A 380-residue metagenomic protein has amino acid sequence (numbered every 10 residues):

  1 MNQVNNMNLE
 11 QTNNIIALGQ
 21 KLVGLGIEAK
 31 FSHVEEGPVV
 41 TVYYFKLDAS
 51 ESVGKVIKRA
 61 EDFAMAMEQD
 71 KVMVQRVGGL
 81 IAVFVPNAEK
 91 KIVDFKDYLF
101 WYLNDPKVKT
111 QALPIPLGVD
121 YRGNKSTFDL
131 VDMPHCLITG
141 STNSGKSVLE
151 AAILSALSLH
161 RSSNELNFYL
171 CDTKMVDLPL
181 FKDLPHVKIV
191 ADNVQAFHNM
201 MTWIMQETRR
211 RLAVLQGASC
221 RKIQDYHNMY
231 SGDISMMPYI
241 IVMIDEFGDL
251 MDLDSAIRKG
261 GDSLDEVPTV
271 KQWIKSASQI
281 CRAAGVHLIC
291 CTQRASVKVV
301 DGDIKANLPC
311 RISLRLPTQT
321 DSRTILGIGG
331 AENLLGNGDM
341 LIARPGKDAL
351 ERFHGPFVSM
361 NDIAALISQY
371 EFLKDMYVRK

Functional and structural regions predicted by a protein language model:
M1-Q3, A17-H33, P38-K58, D62-A66 (+6 more regions): P-loop NTPase catalytic phosphate-binding loop
M1-T12: N-terminal presequence-like segments and adjacent domain-start helices
E51, A88-F95: Short, charged/polar, Gly/Pro-enriched secondary-structure boundary elements
N337-D339: Tight coil/turn sites that cap or link beta-strands
G346-L350: AAA+ ATPase "lid" subdomain C-terminal helix
R379-K380: C-terminal intrinsically disordered, low-complexity extensions immediately downstream of enzyme catalytic cores
